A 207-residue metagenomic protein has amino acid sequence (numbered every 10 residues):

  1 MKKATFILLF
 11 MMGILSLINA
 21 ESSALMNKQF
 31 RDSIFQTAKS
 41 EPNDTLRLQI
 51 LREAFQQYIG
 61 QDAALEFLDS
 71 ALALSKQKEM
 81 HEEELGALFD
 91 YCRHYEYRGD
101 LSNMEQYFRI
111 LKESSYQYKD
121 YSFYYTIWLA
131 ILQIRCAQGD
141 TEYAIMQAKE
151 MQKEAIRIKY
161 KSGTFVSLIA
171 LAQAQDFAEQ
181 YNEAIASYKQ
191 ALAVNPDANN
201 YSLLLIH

Functional and structural regions predicted by a protein language model:
A4-I14: Sec-dependent N-terminal signal peptides
I14-A20: C-terminal segment of classical bacterial N-terminal signal peptides
A20-H207: A "functional boundary" signal
